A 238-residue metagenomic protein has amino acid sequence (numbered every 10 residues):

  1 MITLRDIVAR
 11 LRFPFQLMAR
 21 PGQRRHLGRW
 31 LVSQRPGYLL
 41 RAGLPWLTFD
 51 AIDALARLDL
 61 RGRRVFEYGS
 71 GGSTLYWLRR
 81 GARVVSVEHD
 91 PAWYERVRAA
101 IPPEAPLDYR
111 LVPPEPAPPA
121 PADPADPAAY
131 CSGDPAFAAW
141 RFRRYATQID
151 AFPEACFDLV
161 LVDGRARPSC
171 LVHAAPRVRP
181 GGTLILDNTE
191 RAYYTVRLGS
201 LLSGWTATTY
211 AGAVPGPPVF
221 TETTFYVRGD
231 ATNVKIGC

Functional and structural regions predicted by a protein language model:
M1-W46: Membrane-proximal basic amphipathic "stem/tether" segments
G37, L60, A175: Charged, terminal alpha-helix-loop-beta segments that serve as non-catalytic nucleic-acid engagement and/or assembly
R41-W46, R61-V65, P135-R141, V160-D163: Short, flexible loop segments at the rims of nucleotide/cofactor-binding pockets, characterized by
F49-P119: SAM cofactor-binding core of SAM-dependent methyltransferases, primarily the Rossmann-like beta-alpha-beta module
V65, S86, L161, I185-L186: Generic enzyme active-site microenvironment
Y68, H89, G164, N188-T189: Generic detector of well-ordered alpha-helical packing
R98-E154: S-adenosyl-L-methionine
I149-L159, R165-C238: C-terminal substrate-binding/active-site "lid" region of AdoMet-derived donor-dependent transferases
